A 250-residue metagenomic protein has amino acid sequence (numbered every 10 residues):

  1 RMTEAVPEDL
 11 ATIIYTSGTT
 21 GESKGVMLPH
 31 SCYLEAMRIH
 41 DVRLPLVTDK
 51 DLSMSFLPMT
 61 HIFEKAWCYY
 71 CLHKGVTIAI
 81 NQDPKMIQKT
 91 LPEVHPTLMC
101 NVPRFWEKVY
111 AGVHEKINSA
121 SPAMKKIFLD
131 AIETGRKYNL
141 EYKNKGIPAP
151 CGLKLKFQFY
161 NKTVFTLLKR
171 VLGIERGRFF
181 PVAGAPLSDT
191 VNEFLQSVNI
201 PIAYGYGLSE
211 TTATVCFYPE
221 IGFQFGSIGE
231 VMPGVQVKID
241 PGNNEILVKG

Functional and structural regions predicted by a protein language model:
R1-Y15, E22, L46-L52: Conserved pre-ATP/AMP-binding loop-to-beta segment of ANL
A11-M37: Conserved AMP-binding A3 loop
S31, R104, A185-P186: Alpha-helix/helix-capping structural signal
L34-L52, M59-F165, R176: Conserved AMP-binding/adenylation subdomain of ANL enzymes
F56-H61, G184-P186: Conserved AMP-binding
K156, Y160-G250: Conserved AMP-binding/adenylate-forming
